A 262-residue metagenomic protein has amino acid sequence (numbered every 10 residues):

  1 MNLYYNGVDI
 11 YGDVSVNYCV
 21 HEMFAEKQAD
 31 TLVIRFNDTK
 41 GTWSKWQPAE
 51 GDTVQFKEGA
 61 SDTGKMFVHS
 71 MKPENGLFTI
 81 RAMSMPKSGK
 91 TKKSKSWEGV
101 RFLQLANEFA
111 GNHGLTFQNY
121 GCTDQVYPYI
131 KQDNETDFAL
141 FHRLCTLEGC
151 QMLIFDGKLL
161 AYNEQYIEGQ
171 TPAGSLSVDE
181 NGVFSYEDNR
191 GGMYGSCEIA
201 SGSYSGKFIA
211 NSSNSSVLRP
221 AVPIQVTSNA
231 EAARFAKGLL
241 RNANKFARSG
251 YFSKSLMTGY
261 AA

Functional and structural regions predicted by a protein language model:
M1-S88: Assembly/oligomerization scaffold segments
Y4-N6, H21, R35-N37, K57-G59 (+8 more regions): A structural detector for beta-sheet-dominated domains
Y18-T42, Q47, G182-A262: An acidic/polar, Gly/Ser/Thr-rich interaction patch typically located in mid-to-C-terminal regions of proteins
D30, D62-G64, G76-F78, F155-L160 (+2 more regions): Envelope-exposed proteins and targeting segments
I34, S94-F117, Q132-D156, I199: Amphipathic, non-transmembrane alpha-helical segments in extracytoplasmic/periplasmic proteins
P48-D52, K95-V100, S175-E180, S213-N214: Short intrinsically disordered coil segments
L77-T79, S84-M85, G121-G192: Short beta-strand-centered interaction patches in the first periplasmic/extracellular domains of large envelope
T91-S94, Q170-T171: A short macromolecule-binding patch
